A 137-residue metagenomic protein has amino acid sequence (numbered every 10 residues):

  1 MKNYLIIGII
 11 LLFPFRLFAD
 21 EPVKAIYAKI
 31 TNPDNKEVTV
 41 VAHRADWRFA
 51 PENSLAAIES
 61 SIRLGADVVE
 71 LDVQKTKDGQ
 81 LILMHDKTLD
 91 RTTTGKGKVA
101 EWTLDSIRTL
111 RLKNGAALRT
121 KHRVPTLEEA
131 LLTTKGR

Functional and structural regions predicted by a protein language model:
M1-V23: Bacterial Sec-dependent N-terminal signal peptides
F18-R137: Phosphate-group recognition and catalysis centered on beta-loop-alpha active-site segments
